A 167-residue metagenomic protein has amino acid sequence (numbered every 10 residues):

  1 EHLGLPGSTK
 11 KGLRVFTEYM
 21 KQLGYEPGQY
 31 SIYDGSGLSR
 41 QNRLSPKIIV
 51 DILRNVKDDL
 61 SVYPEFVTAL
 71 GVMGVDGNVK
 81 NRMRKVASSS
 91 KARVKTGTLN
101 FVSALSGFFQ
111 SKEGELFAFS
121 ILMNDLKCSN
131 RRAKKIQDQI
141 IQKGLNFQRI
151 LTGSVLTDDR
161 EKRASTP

Functional and structural regions predicted by a protein language model:
E1-L60, P64: A small/polar active-site loop signature that marks catalytic segments
Y33-G35, A69-G74, I121-N124: Active-site-proximal beta-strand/loop segments in catalytic clefts of secreted hydrolases
Y63-G77, Q139-I140: Active/binding-pocket-proximal capping segment
N81-K112: Short, Gly/Ser/Thr-enriched beta-strand-loop segments that form substrate-interacting elements of hydrolase/peptidase
S106, E115-D125: Short, well-ordered beta-strand elements
D125-I136: A short acidic/glycine-rich loop-to-helix N-cap element
I136-P167: Short, gly/Ser/Thr-rich active-site loops of penicillin-recognizing serine hydrolases
